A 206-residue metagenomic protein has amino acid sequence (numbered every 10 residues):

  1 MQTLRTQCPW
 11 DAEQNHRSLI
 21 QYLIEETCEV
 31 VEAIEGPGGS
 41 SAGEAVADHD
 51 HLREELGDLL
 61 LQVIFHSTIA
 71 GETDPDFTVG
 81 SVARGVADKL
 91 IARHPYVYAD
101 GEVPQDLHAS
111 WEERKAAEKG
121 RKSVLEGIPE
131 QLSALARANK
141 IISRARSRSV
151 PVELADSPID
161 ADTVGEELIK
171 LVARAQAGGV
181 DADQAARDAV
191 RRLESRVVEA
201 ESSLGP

Functional and structural regions predicted by a protein language model:
M1-E55, L61-P206: Flexible "arm" and connector segments at domain edges
